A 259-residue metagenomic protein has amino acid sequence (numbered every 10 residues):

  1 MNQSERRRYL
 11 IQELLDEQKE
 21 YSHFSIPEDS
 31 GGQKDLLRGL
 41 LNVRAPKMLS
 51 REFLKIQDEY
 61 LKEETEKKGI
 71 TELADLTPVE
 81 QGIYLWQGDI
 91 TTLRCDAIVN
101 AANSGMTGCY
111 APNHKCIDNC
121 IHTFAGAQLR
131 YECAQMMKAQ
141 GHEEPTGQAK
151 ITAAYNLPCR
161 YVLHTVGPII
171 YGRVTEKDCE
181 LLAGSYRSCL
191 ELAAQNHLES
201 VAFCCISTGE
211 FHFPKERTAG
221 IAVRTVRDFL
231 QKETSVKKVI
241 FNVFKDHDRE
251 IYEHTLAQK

Functional and structural regions predicted by a protein language model:
M1-K259: Macrodomain-like recognition of ADP-ribose-binding/processing modules
